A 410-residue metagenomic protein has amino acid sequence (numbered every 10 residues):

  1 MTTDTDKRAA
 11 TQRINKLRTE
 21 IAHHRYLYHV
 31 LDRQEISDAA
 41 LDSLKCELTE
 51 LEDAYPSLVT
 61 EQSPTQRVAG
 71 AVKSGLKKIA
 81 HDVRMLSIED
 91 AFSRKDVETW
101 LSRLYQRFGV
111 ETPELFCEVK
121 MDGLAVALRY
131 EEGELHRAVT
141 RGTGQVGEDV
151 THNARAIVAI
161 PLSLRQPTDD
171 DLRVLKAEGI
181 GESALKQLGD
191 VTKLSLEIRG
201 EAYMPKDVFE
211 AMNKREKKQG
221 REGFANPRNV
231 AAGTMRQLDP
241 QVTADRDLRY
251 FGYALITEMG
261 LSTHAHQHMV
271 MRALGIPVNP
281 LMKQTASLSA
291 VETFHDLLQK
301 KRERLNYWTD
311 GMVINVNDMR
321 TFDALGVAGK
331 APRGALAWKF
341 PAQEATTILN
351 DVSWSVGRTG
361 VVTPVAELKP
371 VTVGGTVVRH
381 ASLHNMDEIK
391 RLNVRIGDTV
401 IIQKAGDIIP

Functional and structural regions predicted by a protein language model:
M1-P410: RNA/tRNA-interacting regions in translation and RNA-turnover enzymes
